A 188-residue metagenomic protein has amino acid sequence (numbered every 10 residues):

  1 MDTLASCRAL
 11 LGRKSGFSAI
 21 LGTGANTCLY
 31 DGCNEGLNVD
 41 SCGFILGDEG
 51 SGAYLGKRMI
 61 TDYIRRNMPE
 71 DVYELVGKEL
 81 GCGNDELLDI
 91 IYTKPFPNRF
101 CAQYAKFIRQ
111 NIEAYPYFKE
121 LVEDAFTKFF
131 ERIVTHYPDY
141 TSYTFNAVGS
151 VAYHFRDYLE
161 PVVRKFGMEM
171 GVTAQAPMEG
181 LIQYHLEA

Functional and structural regions predicted by a protein language model:
M1-Y73: Phosphate-binding/catalytic loop of phosphoryl-transfer enzymes
A9-F17, R58-A188: ATP-binding/phosphotransfer module of carbohydrate and carboxylate kinases, centering on a glycine-rich
